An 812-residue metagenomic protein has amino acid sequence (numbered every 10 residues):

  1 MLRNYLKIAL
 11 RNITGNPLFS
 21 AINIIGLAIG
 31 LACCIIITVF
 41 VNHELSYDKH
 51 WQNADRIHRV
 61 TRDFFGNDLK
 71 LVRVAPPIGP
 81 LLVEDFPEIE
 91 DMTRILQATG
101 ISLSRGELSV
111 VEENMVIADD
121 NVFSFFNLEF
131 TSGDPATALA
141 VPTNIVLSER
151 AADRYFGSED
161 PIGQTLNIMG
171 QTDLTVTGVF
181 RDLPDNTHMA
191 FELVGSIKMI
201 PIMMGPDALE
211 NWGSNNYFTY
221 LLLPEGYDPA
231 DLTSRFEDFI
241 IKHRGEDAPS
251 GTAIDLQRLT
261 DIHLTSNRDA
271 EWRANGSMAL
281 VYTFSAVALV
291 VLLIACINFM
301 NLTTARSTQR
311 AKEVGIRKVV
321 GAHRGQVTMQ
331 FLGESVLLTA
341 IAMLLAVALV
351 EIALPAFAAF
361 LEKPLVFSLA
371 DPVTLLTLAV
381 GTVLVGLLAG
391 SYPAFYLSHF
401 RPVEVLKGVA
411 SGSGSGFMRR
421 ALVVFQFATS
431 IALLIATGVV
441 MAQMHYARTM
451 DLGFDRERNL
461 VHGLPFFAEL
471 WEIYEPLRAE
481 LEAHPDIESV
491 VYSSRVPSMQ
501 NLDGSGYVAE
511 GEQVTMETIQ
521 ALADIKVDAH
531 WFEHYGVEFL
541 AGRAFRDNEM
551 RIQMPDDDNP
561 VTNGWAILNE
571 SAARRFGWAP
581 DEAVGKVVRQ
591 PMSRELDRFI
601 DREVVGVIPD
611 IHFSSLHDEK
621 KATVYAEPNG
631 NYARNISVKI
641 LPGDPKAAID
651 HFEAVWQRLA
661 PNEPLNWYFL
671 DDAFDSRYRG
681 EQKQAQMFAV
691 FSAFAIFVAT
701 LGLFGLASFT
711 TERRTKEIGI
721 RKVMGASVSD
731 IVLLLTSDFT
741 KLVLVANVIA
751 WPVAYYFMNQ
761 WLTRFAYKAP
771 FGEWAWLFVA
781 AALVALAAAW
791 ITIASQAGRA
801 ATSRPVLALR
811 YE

Functional and structural regions predicted by a protein language model:
M1-A21, A270-R273, L302-V336, A340 (+3 more regions): Alpha-helical transmembrane segments of integral membrane proteins
M1-R11, G15, F19, W51-Q52 (+12 more regions): Membrane-helix entry/capping segments
I13-N16, N23, E44, V60 (+27 more regions): Generic structural signal for small/hydrophobic residues in well-ordered secondary structure, especially within
G15-V41, G276-K312, A340, M418-Q443 (+3 more regions): Hydrophobic alpha-helical transmembrane segments of multi-pass inner-membrane transport and secretion
N16, A295-L337, G702-T740, S803-R804: Interfacial "coupling" helices/loops that link adjacent transmembrane helices in transporter permeases
A32, I36-V39, D255, V336-P402 (+2 more regions): Small-residue-rich transmembrane alpha-helices
I37-I101, W212-Y220, T233-R235, D255-L264 (+3 more regions): Membrane-proximal extracellular/periplasmic loop immediately following the first transmembrane helix
D119-S132, I145-A279, P476-G680: Mid-to-C-terminal secondary-structure elements that act as membrane-proximal/extracytoplasmic interface segments
